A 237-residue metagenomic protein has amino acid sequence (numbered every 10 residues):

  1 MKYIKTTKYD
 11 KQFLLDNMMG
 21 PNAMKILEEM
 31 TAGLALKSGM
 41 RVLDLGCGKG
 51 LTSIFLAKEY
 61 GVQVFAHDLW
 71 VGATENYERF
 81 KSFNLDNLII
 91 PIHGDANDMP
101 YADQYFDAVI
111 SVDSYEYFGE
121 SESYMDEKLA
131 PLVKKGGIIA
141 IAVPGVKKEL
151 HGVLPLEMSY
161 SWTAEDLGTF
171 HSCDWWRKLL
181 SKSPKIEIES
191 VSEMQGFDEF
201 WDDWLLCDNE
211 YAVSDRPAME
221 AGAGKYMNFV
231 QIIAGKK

Functional and structural regions predicted by a protein language model:
Q12-E28: Conserved SAM-binding loop and adjacent beta-strand
L43, K49-D98: Class I SAM-dependent methyltransferase SAM/SAH-binding core
N97-V109: A short acidic, Gly/Pro-enriched loop at the edge of an enzyme's catalytic core that lines a small-molecule cofactor
A108-S121: A short SAM/SAH-binding and catalytic strip from SAM-dependent methyltransferases
S123-I138: A short glycine-rich, Lys/Arg-flanked "PGG" loop and its adjoining helix->strand segment in the class I
P144-D166: Short, glycine-/aromatic-enriched active-site segment of Class I SAM-dependent methyltransferases
G168-P184: Short alpha-helix
S190-K237: Conserved Class I S-adenosyl-L-methionine
